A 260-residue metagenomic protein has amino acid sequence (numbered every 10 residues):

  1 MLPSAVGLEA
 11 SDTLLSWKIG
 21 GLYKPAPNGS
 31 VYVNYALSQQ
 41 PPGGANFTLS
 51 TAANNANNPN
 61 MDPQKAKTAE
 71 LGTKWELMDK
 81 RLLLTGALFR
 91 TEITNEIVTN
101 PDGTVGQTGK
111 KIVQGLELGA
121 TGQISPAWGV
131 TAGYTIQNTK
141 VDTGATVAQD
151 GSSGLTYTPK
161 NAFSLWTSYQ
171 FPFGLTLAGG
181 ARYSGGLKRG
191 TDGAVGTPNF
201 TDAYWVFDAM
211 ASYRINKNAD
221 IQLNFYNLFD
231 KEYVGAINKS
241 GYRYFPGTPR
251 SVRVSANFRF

Functional and structural regions predicted by a protein language model:
M1-G29, P42: Signature of Gram-negative outer-membrane beta-barrel scaffolds
M1-P3, G43-A52, E96-T104, Q137 (+3 more regions): Outer-membrane beta-barrel translocator domains and adjoining extracellular loop/strand segments of Gram-negative
S11-L15, K65-A69, I112-Q114, S153 (+3 more regions): Residues that define the transmembrane beta-barrel architecture of outer-membrane proteins
I19-Y23, L71-W75, L118-G122, A132 (+4 more regions): Residues on the lipid-exposed face of transmembrane beta-strands in outer-membrane beta-barrel proteins
K24, S30-S38, N60-L116, A120-D142 (+2 more regions): Membrane-embedded beta-barrel scaffold of Gram-negative outer-membrane proteins
P27-G29, K80-L82, P126-W128, N161-F163 (+4 more regions): Outer-envelope beta-barrel architecture signal
A87-E92, Q107-D192, F229, S255-R259: Gram-negative outer-membrane beta-barrel transporters
Y183-D192, S212-F260: C-terminal beta-signal and adjacent terminal beta-strands/loops of Gram-negative outer-membrane beta-barrel proteins
